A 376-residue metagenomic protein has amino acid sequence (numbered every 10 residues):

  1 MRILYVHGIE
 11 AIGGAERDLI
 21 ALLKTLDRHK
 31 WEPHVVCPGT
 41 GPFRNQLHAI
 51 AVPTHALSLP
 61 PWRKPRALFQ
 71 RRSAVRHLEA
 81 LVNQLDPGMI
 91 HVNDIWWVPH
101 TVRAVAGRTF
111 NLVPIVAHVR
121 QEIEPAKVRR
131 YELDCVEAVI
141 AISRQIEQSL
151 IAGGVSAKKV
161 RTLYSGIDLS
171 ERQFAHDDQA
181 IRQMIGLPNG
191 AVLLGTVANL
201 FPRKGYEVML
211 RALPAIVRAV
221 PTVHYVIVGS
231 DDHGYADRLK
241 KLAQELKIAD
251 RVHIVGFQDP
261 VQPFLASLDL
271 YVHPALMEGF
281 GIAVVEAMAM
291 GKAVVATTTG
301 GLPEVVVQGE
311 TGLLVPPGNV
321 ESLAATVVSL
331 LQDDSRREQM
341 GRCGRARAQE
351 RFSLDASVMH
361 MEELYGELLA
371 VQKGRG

Functional and structural regions predicted by a protein language model:
G13-K24, V192, T196-R218, D237-R238 (+3 more regions): A conserved mid-protein helix/loop that constitutes part of the nucleotide-sugar donor-binding site
H77, Q173-L187, K240-K241: A short helix/loop element that forms part of the nucleotide-sugar donor recognition site in Leloir-type
V92-V98, V119: Short His-centered aromatic/hydrophobic patch
F110-R144: A conserved, positively charged/aromatic
Q145, G166: Carbohydrate-associated surface elements
F257, L276: Aromatic "clamp/platform" in nucleotide-sugar-dependent glycosyltransferases that forms part of the donor/acceptor
V284, A293-A296, V306: Short hydrophobic beta-strand element within catalytic cores of glycosyltransferases and related nucleotide-activated
Q308-G309, L313-V320, S329-D334: Conserved acidic donor-binding segment of nucleotide-sugar-dependent glycosyltransferases
